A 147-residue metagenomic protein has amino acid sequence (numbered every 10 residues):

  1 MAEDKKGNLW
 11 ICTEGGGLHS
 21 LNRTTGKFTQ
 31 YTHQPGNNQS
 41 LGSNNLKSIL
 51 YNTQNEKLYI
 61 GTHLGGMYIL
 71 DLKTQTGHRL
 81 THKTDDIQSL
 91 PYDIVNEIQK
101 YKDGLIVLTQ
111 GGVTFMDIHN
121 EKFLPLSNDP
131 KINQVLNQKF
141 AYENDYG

Functional and structural regions predicted by a protein language model:
M1-G147: Carboxylate-rich, polar loop motifs that coordinate divalent cations or form catalytic acidic clusters
